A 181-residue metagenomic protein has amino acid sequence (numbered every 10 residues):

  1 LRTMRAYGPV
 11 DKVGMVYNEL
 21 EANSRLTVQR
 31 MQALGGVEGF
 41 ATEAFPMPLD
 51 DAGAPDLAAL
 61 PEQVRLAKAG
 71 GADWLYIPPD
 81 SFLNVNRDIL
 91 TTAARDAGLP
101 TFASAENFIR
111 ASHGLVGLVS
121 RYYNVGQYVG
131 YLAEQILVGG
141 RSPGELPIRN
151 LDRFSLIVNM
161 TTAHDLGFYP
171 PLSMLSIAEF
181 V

Functional and structural regions predicted by a protein language model:
L1-V181: Short hydrophobic alpha-helices and adjacent helix-cap/hinge residues
